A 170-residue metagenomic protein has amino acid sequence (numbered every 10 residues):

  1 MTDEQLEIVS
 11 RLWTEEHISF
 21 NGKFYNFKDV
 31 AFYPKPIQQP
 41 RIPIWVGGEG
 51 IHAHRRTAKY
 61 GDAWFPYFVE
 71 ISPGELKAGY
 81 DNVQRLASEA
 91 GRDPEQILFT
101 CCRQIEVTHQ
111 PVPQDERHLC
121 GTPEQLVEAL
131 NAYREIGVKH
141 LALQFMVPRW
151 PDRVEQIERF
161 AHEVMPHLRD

Functional and structural regions predicted by a protein language model:
M1-D170: Active-site-adjacent structural elements that line small-molecule/cofactor binding pockets in enzymes
